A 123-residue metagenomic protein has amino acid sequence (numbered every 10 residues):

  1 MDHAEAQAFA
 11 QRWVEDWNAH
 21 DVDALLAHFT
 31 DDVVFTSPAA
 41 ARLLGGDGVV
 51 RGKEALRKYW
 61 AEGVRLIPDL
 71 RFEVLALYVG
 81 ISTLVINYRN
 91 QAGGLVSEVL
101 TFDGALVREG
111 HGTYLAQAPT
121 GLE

Functional and structural regions predicted by a protein language model:
M1-A27, D31, P119-E123: Short, low-complexity N-terminal intrinsically disordered segments enriched in polar/charged residues
H3, A24, T30-L75: A solvent-exposed, acidic/Ser-Thr-rich amphipathic alpha-helical stretch
F9, D21, Y59-W60, V96: Hydrophobic alpha-helical segments typical of transmembrane helices and their membrane-interface/capping positions
W13, L25-L26, V33, G52 (+4 more regions): Hydrophobic pocket/interface hotspot
A61-E123: A beta-strand edge to alpha-helix "cap/lid" segment located at domain peripheries
